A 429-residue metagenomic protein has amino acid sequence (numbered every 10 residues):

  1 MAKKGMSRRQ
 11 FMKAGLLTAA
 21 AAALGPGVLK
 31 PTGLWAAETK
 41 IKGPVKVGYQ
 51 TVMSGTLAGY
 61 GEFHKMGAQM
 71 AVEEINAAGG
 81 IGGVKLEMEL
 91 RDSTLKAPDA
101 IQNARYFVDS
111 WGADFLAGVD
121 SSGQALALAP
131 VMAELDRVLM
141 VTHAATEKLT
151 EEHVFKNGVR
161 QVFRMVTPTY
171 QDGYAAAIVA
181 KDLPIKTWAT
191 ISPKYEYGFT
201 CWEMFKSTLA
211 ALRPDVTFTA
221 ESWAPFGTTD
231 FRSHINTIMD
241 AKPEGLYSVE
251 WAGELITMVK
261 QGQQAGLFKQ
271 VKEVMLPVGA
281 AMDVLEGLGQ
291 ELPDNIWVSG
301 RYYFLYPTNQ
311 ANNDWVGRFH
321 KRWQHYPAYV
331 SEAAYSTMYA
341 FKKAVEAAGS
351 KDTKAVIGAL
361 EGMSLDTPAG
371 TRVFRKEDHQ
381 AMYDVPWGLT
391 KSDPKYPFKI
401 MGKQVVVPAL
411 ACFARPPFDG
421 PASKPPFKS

Functional and structural regions predicted by a protein language model:
A2-A19: N-terminal secretory signal peptides and thylakoid transit peptides that target proteins across membranes
V28-T51: C-terminal segment of N-terminal export signals and the immediately downstream linker at the start of the mature
A37-E38, G59-M66, A78-E151, M165 (+2 more regions): Beta-alpha junction/loop-to-helix N-cap segments that form part of ligand/metal-binding clefts
F107, W111-D120, M140-T142, A189-S192 (+4 more regions): Periplasmic-binding protein-like
A113-E221, V274-N295: Extracytoplasmic ligand/sensor domains, especially the bilobed periplasmic-binding protein
W202-R301: Extracellular/periplasmic bilobed ligand-binding domains
V259-Y335, A347-K351, M401-K428: Extracellular/periplasmic periplasmic-binding protein-like sensory domains
S364-S429: Solvent-exposed, acidic/polar segments of extracytosolic/periplasmic ligand-binding ectodomains
